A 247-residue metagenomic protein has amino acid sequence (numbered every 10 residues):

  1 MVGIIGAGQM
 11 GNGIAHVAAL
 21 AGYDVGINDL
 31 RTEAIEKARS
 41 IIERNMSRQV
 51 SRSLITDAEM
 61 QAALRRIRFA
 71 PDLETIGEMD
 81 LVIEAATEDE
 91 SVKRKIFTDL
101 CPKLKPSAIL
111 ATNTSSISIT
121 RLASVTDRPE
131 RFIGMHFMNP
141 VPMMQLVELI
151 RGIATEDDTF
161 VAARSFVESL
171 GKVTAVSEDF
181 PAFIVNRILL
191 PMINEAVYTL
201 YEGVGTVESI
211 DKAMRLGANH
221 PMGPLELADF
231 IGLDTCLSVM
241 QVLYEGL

Functional and structural regions predicted by a protein language model:
M1-N45, R52, K103: NAD(P)+-binding Rossmann beta1-loop-alpha1 motif at the extreme N-terminus of oxidoreductases
Q9, L30-K37, R48-L110, S116-I117: Rossmann-like NAD(P)-binding element
Y23, R128, V147-F180, M192-P221: Internal alpha-helical scaffold of NAD(P)-dependent oxidoreductase catalytic cores
R94-L146, R151-R164: Rossmann-fold NAD(P)-binding glycine/threonine-rich loop
E178-R187, E226: A short glycine-threonine-serine/GTX helix/turn-capping micro-motif
E208, K212-L247: Interdomain hinge/lid region at the active-site interface of Rossmann-like NAD(P)-dependent oxidoreductases
